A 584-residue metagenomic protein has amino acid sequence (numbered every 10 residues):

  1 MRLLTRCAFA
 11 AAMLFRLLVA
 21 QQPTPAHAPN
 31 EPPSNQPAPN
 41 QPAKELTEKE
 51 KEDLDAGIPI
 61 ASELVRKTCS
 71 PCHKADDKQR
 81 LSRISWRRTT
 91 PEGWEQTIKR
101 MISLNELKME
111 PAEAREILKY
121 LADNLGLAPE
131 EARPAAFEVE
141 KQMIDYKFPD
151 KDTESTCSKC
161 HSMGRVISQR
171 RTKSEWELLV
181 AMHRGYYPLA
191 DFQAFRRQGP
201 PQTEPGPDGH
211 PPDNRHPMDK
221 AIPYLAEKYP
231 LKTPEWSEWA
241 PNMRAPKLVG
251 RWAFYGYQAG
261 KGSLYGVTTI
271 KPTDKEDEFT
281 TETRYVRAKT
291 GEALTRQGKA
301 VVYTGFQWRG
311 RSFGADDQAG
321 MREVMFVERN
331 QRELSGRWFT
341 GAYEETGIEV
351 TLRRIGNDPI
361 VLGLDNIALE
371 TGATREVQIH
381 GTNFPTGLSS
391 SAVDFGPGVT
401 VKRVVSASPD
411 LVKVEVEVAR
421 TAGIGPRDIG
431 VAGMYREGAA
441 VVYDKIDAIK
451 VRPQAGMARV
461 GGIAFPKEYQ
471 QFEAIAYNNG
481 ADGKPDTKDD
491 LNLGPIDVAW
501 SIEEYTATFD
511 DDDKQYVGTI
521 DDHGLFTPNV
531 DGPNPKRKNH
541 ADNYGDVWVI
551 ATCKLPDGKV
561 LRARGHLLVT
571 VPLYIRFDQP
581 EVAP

Functional and structural regions predicted by a protein language model:
P23-V65, L104-E106, E113, A128-K151 (+1 more regions): Electrostatic cytochrome c docking/interface patches
R66-D76, I117, T153-R165, A221: The canonical Cys-X-X-Cys-His
K74-L104, S162-P188, T295: Gly/Gly-Pro-rich "capping" loops immediately C-terminal to redox-active cysteine motifs in periplasmic/lumenal
E106-A135, L189, A194-W239: C-terminal capping alpha-helices of c-type cytochrome domains
Y120, N479-Q515, K559, Q579 (+1 more regions): Short, well-ordered beta-strand segments
E238-N242, P246-N330, S335-T346: Central antiparallel beta-sheet cores of small beta-barrel/beta-sandwich binding domains
R353-A392, S408, Y435-D486, E581-A583: Beta-strand/beta-sandwich contexts
T371-G433, L493-I496, A507-T508, D513-V517 (+2 more regions): Immunoglobulin-like IPT/TIG beta-sandwich domains and homologous Ig-like subdomains
